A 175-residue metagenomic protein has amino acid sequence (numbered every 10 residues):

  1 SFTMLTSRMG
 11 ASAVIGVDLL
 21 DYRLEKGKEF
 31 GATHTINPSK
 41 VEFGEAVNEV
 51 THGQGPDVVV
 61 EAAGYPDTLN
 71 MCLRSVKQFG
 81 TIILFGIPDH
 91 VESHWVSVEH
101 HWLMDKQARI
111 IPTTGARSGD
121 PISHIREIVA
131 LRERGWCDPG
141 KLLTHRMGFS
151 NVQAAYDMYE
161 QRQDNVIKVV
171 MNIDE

Functional and structural regions predicted by a protein language model:
S1-V41, E45-A46: Mid-domain Rossmann-like dinucleotide-binding core that forms the NAD(H)/NADP(H) cofactor-binding site
T3, L24, L69-L73, H100: Generic hydrophobic/aromatic pocket-lining and core-packing "Φ" positions
D18-L19, G53, I83, I87-S93 (+2 more regions): C-terminal capping/lid region of NAD(P)-dependent oxidoreductase domains
N48-E49, E92-T144, Q153-A154: C-terminal substrate-binding/catalytic core of Rossmann-like NAD(P)-dependent dehydrogenases/reductases
D57-V60: N-terminal Rossmann-like NAD(P) cofactor-binding module of classical short-chain dehydrogenase/reductase
A63, F85-D89, T114-A116, M147: Short strand-turn motif at the edge of the Rossmann-like AdoMet-binding core
V76-Q78: Helix-to-beta-strand junctions that scaffold the AdoMet/dcAdoMet cofactor pocket in Class I SAM-dependent enzymes
G80-T81, A108: Glycine-centered, small-residue-biased loops immediately flanking beta-strands in adenine/cofactor-binding cores
